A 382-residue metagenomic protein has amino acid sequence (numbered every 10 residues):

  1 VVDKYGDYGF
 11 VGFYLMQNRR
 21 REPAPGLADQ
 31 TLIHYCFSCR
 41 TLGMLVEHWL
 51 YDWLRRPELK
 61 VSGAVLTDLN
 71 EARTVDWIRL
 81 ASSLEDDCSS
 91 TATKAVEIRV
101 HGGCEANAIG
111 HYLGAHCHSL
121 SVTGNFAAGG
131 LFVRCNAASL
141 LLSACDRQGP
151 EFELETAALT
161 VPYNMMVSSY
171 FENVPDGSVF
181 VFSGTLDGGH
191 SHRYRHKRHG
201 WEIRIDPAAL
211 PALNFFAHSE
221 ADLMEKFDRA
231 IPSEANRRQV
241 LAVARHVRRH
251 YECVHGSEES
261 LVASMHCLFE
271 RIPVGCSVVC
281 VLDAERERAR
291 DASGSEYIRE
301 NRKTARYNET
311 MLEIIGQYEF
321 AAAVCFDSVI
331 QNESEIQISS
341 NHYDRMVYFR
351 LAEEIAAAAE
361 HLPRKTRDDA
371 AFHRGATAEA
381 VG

Functional and structural regions predicted by a protein language model:
V1-F13: A short helix-loop-beta-strand connector motif used in the catalytic cores of GNAT acetyltransferases and, in some
D3, R20, C104: A broadly conserved detector of short glycine/acidic/proline-rich loop/turn motifs that flank catalytic sites and bind
G6, W49, F171-E172: Structural motif
G6-Y8, A24, I272: A generic structural signal for short, solvent-exposed coil/turn residues that cap or connect secondary-structure
F10-S82: Acyl-donor binding region in acyl/amide transferases
D76-G382: Extracellular glycan-modifying ectodomains
